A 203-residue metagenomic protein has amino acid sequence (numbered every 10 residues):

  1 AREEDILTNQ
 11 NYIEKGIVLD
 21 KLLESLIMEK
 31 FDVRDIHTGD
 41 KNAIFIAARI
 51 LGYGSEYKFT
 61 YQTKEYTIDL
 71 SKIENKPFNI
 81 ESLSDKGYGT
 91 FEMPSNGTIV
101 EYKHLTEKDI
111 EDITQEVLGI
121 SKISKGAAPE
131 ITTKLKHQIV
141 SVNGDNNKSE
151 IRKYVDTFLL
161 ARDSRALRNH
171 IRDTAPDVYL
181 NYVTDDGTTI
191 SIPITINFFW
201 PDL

Functional and structural regions predicted by a protein language model:
A1-L203: Long C-terminal interaction/binding lobes of large macromolecular proteins
